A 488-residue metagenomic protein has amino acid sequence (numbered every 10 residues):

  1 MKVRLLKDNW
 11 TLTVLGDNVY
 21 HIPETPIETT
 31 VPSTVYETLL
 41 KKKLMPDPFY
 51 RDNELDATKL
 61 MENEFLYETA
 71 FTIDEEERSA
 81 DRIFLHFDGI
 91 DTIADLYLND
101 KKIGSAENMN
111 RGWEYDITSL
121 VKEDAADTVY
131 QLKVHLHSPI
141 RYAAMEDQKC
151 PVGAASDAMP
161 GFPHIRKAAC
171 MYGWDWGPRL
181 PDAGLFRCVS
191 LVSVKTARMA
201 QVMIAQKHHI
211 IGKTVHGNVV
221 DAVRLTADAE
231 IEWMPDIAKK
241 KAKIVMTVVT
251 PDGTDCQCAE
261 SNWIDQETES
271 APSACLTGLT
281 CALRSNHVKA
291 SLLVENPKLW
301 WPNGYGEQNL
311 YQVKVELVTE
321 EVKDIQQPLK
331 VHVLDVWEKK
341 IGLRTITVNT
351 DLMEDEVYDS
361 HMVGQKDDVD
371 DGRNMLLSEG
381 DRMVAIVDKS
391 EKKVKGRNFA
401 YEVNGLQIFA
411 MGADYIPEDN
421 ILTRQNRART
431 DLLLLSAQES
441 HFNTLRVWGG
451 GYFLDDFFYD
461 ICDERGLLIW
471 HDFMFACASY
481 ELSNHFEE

Functional and structural regions predicted by a protein language model:
M1-L445: Secreted/periplasmic carbohydrate-active enzymes, especially glycoside hydrolases
Y115, L434-S440, T444-E487: Aromatic-lined substrate-binding rim segments of carbohydrate-active enzymes
